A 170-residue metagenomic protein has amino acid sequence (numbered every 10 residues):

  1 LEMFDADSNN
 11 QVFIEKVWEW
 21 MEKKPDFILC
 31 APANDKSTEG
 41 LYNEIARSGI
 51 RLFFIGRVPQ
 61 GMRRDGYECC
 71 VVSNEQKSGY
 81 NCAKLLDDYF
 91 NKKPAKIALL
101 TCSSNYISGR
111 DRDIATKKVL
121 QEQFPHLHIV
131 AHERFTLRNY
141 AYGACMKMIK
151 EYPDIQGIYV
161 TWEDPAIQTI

Functional and structural regions predicted by a protein language model:
L1-E2, P32, E68-C69, K96-N105: Short beta-strand segments enriched in small/hydrophobic residues
L1-N10: Amphipathic helical "hinge" segments at domain boundaries
F13, C70-I97, N139-G143, A166: Hydrophobic alpha-helical segments within soluble ligand-binding/sensing domains
F13-W18, F27-R47, T116, V130-I170: Hydrophobic alpha-helical
K24-I28, R47-L52, D65-Y67, K93-K96 (+2 more regions): Loop/turn elements at helix/coil->beta-strand transitions in domains of secreted/extracellular proteins
N34-K77: Flexible loop/hinge segments that line or gate small-molecule binding clefts
D65-S73, S103-Y106, V130-E133, D154-Q156: Second-shell loop/turn segments in exported
Y80-F124, V130-H132: An alpha-beta-alpha
